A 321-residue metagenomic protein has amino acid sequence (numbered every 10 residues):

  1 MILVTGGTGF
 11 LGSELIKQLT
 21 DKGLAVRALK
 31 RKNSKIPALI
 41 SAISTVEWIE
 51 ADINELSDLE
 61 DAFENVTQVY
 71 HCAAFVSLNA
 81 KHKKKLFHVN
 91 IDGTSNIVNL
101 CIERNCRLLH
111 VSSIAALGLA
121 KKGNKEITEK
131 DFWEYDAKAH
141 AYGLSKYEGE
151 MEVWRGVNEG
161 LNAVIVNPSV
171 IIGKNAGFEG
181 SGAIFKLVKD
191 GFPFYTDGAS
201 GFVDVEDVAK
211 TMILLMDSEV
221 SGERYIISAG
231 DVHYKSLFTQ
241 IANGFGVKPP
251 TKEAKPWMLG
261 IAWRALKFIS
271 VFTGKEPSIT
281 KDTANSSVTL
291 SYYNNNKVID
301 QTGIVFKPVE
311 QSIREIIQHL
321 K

Functional and structural regions predicted by a protein language model:
I2-K22: N-terminal Rossmann NAD(P)H-binding glycine-rich loop of SDR-like oxidoreductase domains
K35, S44-D92, L100: NAD(P)H-binding glycine-rich loop region in Rossmannoid oxidoreductase-like domains and their noncatalytic homologs
L78, I114-N124, I171-G177: Conserved catalytic-site region of short-chain dehydrogenase/reductase
D92-A141: Conserved Rossmann-fold NAD(P)-dependent oxidoreductase catalytic core, especially the SDR/UDP-sugar
A137-V164: Active-site Tyr-X1-5-Lys
V157-I165, S169-F202: NAD(P)-dependent short-chain dehydrogenase/reductase
E179-G180, T196-D217, E223: Substrate-positioning beta->alpha
T211-S278, N295, D300, K307-L320: Mid/C-terminal beta-alpha module of Rossmann-like enzyme folds, strongest in SDR-family dehydrogenases/epimerases
